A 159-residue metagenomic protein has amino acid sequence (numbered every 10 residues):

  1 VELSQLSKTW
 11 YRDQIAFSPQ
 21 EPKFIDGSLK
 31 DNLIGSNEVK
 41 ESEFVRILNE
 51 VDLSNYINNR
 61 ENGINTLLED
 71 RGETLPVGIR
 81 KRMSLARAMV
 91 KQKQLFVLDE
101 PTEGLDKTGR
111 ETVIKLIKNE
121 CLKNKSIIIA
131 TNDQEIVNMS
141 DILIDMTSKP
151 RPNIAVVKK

Functional and structural regions predicted by a protein language model:
V1-W10: ABC ATPase NBD Q-loop/coupling interface
K30-D70, K115: ABC ATPase nucleotide-binding domain helical subdomain, centered on the C-loop/LSGGQ "ABC signature"
T66-R82: ABC ATPase nucleotide-binding domain "signature motif"
L85: Hydrophobic anchor residue at the start of the ABC signature
Q92: Conserved catalytic motifs of ABC-family nucleotide-binding domains
F96-E100: Catalytic Walker B motif of ABC-type/P-loop ATPase nucleotide-binding domains
K107-T108: Helix N-cap at the start of a conserved alpha-helix in ABC-type nucleotide-binding domains
